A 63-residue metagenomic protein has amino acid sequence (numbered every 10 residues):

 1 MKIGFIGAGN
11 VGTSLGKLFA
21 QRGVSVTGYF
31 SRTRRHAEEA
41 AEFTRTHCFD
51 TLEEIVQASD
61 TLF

Functional and structural regions predicted by a protein language model:
M1-V56: NAD(P)+-binding Rossmann beta1-loop-alpha1 motif at the extreme N-terminus of oxidoreductases
T61-F63: N-terminal Rossmann-like NAD(P) cofactor-binding module of classical short-chain dehydrogenase/reductase
